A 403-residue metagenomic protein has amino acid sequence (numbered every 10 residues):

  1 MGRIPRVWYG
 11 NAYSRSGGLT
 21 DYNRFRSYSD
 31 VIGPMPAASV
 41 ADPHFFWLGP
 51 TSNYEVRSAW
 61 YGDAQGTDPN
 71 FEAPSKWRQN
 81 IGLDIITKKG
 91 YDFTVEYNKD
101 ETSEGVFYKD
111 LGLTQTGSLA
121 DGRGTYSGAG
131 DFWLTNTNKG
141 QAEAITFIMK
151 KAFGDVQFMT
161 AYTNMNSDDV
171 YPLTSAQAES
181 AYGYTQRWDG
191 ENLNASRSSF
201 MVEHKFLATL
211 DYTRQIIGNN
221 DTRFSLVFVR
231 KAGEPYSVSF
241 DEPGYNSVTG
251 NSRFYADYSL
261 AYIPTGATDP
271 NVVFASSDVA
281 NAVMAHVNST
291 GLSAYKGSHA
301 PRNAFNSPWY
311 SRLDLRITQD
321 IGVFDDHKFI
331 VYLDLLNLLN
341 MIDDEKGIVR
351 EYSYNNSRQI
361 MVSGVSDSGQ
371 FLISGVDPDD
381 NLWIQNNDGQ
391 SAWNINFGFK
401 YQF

Functional and structural regions predicted by a protein language model:
M1, L83, F93-V95, M149 (+6 more regions): Membrane-embedded beta-strand positions of outer-membrane beta-barrel proteins
M1-W133, R253, N271, L292 (+3 more regions): Solvent-exposed loop/turn elements at secondary-structure boundaries
P5, I85-K89, Q141, A152-D155 (+8 more regions): Outer-membrane beta-barrel strand-turn architecture
V7, Q79, K89-Y91, G154-V156 (+6 more regions): Outer-envelope beta-barrel architecture signal
T67, W77-I81, E143-F147, H204-L210 (+2 more regions): Hydrophobic, lipid-facing positions within transmembrane beta-strands of outer-membrane proteins
E96-S237: Gram-negative outer-membrane beta-barrel transporters
T125, F305, D343-F403: C-terminal beta-signal and terminal closure region of outer-membrane beta-barrel proteins
R223-F324, S357-W383: Extracytoplasmic gating/loop element in the C-terminal half of outer-membrane beta-barrel translocons and assembly
